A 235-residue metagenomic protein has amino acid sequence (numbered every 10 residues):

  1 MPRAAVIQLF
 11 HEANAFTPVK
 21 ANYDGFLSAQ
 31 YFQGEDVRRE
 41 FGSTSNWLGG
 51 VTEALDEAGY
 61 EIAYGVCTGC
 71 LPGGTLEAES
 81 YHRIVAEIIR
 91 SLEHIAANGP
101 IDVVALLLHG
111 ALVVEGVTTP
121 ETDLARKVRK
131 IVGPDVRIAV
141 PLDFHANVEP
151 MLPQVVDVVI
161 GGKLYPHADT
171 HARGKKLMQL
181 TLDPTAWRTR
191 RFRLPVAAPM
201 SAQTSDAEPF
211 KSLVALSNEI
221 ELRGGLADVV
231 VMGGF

Functional and structural regions predicted by a protein language model:
M1-E57: N-terminal amphipathic/basic leader segments beginning at the initiator methionine
L9-E12, F26, A78-V85, I95-P184: Active-site histidine-anchored catalytic micro-motif
W47, E53-A54, A186-F235: Accessory alpha-helical/coil subdomains and C-terminal extensions that flank or cap enzyme catalytic cores
D56-Y60, R90-A97, K130-G133, G161-L164 (+2 more regions): Generic secondary-structure signature for well-ordered alpha-helical cores
G59-C67: Short beta-strand elements in bilobed, periplasmic/extracellular small-molecule ligand-binding domains
V66-E87: Charged, often glycine-rich, active-site loop that binds/positions anionic groups
C70-G74, H109-V114, P166, P195-T204: Active-site-proximal beta-alpha loop/turn segments in soluble metabolic enzymes
